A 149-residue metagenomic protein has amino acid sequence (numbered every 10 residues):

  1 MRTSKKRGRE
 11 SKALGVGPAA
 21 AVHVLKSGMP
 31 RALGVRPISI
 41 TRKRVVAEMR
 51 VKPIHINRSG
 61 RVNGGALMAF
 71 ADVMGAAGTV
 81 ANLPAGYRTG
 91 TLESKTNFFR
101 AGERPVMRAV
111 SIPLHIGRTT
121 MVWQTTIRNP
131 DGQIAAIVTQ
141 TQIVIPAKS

Functional and structural regions predicted by a protein language model:
M1-S149: Terminal targeting signals and extreme-terminal segments of soluble enzymes
